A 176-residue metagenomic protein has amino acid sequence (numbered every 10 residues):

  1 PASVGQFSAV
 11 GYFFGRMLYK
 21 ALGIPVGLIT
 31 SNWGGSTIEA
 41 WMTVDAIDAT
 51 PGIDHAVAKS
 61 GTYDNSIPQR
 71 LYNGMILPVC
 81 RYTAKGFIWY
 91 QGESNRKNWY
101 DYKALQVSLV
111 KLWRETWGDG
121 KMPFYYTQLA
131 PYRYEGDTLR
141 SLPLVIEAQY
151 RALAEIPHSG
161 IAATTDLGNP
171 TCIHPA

Functional and structural regions predicted by a protein language model:
P1-A176: Cell-envelope and extracellular/periplasmic
